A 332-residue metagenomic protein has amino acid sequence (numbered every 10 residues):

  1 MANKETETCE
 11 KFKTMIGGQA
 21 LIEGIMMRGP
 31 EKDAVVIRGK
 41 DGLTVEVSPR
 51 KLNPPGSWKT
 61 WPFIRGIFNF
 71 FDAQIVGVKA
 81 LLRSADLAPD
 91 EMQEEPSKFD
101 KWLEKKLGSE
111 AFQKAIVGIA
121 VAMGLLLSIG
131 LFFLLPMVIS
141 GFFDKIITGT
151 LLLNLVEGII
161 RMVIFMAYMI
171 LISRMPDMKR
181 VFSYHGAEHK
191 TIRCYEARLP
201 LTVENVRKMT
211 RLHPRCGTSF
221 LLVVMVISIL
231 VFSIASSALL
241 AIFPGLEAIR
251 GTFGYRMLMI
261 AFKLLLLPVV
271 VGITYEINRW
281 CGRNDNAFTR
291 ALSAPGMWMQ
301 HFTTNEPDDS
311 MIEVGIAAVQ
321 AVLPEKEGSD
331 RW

Functional and structural regions predicted by a protein language model:
A2-P89, P96: Divalent-cation
K4-L21, I25-M27, T44, F143 (+3 more regions): Polar-ligand-bearing catalytic/cofactor-coordination segments of membrane-embedded or membrane-tethered inner-membrane
K32, W58-R83, V156-F182, L267-W280: Hydrophobic alpha-helical membrane-embedded segments
K51, S57, F70, G77-P96 (+8 more regions): Multi-pass alpha-helical transmembrane bundle typical of ion/small-solute transporters and intramembrane aspartyl
R83-L87, G124-G149, V224-M259, Y275: Juxtamembrane "helix exit" motif at the C-terminal ends of alpha-helical transmembrane segments in multi-pass membrane
E94-K145, G149-M175: Hydrophobic alpha-helical segments characteristic of transmembrane helices in integral membrane transporters
K101-A111, I139-V156, L240-L258, W280-R290 (+1 more regions): Membrane interface segments of multi-pass transport proteins and intramembrane proteases
F112-G130, M209-I234: Transmembrane alpha-helical segments and their cytosolic interface motifs in multi-pass membrane proteins
